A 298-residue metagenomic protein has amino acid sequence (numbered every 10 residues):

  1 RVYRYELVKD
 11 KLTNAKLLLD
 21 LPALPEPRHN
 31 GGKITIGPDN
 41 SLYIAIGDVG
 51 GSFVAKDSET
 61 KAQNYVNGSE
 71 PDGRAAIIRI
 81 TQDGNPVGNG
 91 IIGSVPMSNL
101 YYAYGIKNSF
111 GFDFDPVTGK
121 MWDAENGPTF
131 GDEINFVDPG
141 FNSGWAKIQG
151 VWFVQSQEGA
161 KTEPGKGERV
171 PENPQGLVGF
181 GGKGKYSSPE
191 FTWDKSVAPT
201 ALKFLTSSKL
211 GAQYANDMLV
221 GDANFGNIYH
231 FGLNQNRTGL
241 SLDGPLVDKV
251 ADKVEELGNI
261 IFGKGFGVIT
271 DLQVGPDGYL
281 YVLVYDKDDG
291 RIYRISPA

Functional and structural regions predicted by a protein language model:
R1, D48-I260, G267, G290 (+1 more regions): Beta-propeller domain segments
R1-T35: Asp-box/WD-like beta-propeller blade repeats and closely related beta-sheet repeat scaffolds
E6, K16, I46-D48, T81 (+2 more regions): Glycine-rich, histidine-containing beta strand-loop boundary motifs that form or position
L12-A15, D39-L42, V117-G119: Loop/turn elements at helix/coil->beta-strand transitions in domains of secreted/extracellular proteins
N30-V49, A75-A76, N99: Aromatic- and glycine-enriched pocket-lining scaffold segments that form the walls of small-molecule binding clefts
I34, S109, L272: Conserved RecA-like P-loop NTPase ATPase core
D39-N40, G119, A215-N216, D277-G278: Short coil/turn segments that connect the beta-strands within blades of beta-propeller domains
D271-A298: Blade-level signature of beta-propeller repeat domains, shared across WD40, Kelch, NHL, RCC1 and BNR/Asp-box propellers
